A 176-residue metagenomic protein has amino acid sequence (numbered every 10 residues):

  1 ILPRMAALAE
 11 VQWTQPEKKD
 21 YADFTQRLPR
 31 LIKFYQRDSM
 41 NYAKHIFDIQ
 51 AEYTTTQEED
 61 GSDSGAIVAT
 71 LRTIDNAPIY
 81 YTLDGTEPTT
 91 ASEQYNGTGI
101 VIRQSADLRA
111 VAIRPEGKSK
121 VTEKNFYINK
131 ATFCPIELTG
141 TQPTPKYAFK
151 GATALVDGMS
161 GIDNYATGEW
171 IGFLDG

Functional and structural regions predicted by a protein language model:
I1-D20, K33: Active-site core of glycosidic bond-cleaving carbohydrate-active enzymes
T25-D175: Short, compositionally stereotyped local motifs that mark structural "simplifiers"
